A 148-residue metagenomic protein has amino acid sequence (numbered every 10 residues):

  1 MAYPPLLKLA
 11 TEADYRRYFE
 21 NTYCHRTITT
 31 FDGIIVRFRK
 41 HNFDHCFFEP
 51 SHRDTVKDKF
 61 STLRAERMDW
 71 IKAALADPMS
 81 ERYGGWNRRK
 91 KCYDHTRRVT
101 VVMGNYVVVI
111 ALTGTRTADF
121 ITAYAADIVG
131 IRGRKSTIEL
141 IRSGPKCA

Functional and structural regions predicted by a protein language model:
M1-A148: Ribonuclease/tRNase effector modules and their secretory precursors
